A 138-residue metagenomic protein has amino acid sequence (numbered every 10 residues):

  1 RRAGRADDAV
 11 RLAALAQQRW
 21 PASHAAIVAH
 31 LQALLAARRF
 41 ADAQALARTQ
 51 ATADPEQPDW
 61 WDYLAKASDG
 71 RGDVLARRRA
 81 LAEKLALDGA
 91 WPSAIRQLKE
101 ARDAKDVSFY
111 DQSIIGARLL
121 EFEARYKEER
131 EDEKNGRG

Functional and structural regions predicted by a protein language model:
F40-A41, G70-A80, Y110, L119-G138: Alpha-helical linker/edge segments of TPR/alpha-solenoid repeat scaffolds and analogous pre-/post-domain helices
